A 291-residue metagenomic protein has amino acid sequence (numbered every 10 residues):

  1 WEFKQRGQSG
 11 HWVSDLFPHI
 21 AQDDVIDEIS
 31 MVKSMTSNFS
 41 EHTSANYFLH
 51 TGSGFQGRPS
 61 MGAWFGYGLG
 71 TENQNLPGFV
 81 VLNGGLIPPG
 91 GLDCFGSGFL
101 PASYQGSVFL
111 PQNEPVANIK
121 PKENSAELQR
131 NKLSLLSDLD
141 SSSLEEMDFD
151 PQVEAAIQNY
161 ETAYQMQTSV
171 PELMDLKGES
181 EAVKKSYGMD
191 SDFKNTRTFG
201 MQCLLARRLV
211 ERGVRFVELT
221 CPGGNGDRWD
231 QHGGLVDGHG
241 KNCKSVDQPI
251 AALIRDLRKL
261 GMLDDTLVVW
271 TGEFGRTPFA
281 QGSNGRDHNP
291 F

Functional and structural regions predicted by a protein language model:
W1-F291: Ligand-binding pockets and gating/stacking loops
